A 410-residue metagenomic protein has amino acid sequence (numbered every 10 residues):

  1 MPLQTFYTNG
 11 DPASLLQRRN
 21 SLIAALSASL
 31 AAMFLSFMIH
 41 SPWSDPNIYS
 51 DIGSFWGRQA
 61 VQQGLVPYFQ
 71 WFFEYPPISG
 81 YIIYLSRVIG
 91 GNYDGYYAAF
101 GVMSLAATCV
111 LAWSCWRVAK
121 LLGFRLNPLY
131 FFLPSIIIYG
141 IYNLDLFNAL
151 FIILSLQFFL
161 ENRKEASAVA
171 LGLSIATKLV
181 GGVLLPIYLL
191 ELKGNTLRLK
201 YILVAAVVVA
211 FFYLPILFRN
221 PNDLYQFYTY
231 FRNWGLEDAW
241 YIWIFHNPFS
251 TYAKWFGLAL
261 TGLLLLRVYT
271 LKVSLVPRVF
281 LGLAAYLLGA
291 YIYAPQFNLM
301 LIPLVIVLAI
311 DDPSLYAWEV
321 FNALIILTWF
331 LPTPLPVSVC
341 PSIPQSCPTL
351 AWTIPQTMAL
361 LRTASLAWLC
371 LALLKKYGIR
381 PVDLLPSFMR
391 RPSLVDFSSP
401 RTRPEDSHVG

Functional and structural regions predicted by a protein language model:
M1-Y228, S250-G410: Multi-pass membrane glycosyltransferase architecture that uses lipid-linked
Y230-N233: Hinge/beta->alpha junction and helix N-cap segments in small-molecule ligand-binding domains
G235-I242: Extracytosolic (periplasmic/ER-lumenal) interhelical loops and adjacent juxtamembrane/interface segments of multi-pass
W243-P248: N-terminal secretory-pathway/extracellular module detecting exported/lumenal segments and adjacent signal-anchor/first
